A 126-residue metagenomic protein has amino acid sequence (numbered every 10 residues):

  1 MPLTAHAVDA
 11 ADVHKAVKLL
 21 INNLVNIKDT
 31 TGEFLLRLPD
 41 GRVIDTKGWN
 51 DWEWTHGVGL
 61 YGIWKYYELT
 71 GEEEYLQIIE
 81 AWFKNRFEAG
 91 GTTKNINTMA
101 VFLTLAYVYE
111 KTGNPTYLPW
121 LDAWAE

Functional and structural regions predicted by a protein language model:
L3-A81, P115-E126: Low-complexity, Ser/Thr/Pro/Gly-enriched N-terminal "stalk/linker" regions
L76-E80, R86-E126: Extended ligand-binding groove/face enriched in aromatic
